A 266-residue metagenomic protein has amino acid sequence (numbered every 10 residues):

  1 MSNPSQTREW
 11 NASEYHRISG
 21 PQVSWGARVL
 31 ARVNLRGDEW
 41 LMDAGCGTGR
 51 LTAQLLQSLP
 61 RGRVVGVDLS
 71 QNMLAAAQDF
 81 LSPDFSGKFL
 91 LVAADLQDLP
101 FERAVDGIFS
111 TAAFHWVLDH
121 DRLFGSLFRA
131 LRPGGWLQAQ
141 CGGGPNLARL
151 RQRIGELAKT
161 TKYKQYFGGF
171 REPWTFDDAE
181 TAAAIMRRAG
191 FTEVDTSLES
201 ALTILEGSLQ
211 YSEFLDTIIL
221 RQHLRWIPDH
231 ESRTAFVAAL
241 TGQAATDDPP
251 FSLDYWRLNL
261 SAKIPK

Functional and structural regions predicted by a protein language model:
M1-M42, R50-Q54, M73-A76, F80: Conserved class I S-adenosyl-L-methionine
W40, G135-W136: Short glycine-centered segments of the SAM/dcSAM-binding site in methyltransferase folds
W40-A44, T48-D98: Class I SAM-dependent methyltransferase SAM/SAH-binding core
Q97-I108: A short acidic, Gly/Pro-enriched loop at the edge of an enzyme's catalytic core that lines a small-molecule cofactor
G107-H120: A short SAM/SAH-binding and catalytic strip from SAM-dependent methyltransferases
D121, F128-R129, W136-E206, Q222: Conserved catalytic/acceptor-binding region of the Class I
E193-D248: C-terminal helical/coil "lid" or tail adjacent to the Rossmann-like core of SAM-dependent
E213-L215, L258-K266: Core SAM-dependent methyltransferase catalytic element
